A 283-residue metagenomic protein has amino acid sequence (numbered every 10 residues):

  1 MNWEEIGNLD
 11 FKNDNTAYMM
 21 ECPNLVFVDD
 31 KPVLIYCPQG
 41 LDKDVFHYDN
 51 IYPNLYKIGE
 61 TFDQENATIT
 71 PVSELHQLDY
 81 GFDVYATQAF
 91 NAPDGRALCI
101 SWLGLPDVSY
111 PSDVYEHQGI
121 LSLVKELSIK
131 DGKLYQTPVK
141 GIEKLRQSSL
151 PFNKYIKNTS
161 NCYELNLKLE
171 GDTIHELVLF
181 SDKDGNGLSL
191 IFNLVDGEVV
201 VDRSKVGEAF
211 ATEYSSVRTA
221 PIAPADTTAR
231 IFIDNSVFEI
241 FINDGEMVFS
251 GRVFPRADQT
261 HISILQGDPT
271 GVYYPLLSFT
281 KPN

Functional and structural regions predicted by a protein language model:
M1-N2: Short beta-strand segments and strand-loop junctions that repeat across beta-rich extracellular domains
E5-N8, C22-V26, K31-D44, A97-L103 (+1 more regions): Hydrophobic core segments of beta-strands in well-ordered, beta-rich domains
N8-K12, L75-Q77: Short loop/turn motifs that cap or connect beta-strands within the blades of beta-propeller-type repeat domains
D14-M20, Y80-D83: Short glycine-/Asp-/Thr-/Trp-enriched loop segments that recur within the blades of beta-propeller repeat domains
A17, H47-Y48: Short glycine-biased active-site loop of nucleotidyltransferases that positions the nucleotide triphosphate and helps
K43-F46, S250: A generic structural signal for short coil/turn motifs at secondary-structure boundaries
F46-H47, I58: Beta-propeller blade termini and top-face loops
Y52-N283: Beta-rich accessory regions
